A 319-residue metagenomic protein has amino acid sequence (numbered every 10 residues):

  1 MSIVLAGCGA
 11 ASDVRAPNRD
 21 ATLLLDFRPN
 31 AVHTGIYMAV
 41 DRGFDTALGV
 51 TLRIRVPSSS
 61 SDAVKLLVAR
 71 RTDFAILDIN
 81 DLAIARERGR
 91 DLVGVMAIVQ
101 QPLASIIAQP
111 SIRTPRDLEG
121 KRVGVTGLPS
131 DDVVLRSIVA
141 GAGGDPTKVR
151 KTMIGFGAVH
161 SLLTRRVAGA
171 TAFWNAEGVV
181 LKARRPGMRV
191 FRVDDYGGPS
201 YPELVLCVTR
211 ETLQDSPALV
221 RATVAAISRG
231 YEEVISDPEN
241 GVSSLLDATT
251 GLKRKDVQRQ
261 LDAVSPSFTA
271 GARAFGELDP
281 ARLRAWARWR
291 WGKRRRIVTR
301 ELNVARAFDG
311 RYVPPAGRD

Functional and structural regions predicted by a protein language model:
V4-G7: C-terminal motif of bacterial Sec signal peptides marking the signal peptidase cleavage site
G9-S12: Bacterial signal peptide processing site
V14-T164, A168-N175, V190-R192, S200: Short, glycine-/small- and polar/acidic-enriched structural segments that line small-molecule recognition paths
R71-I76, S265-D279, R311-D319: Short amphipathic alpha-helical segments at helix boundaries and their inter-helical linkers
N80-D81, G157-S161, R165-G251: Pocket-lining segment of extracytoplasmic ligand-binding domains
Q214-R295: Secondary-structure end/capping motifs
R284-D319: Conserved C-terminal helix/tail region of periplasmic/extracytoplasmic solute-binding proteins
